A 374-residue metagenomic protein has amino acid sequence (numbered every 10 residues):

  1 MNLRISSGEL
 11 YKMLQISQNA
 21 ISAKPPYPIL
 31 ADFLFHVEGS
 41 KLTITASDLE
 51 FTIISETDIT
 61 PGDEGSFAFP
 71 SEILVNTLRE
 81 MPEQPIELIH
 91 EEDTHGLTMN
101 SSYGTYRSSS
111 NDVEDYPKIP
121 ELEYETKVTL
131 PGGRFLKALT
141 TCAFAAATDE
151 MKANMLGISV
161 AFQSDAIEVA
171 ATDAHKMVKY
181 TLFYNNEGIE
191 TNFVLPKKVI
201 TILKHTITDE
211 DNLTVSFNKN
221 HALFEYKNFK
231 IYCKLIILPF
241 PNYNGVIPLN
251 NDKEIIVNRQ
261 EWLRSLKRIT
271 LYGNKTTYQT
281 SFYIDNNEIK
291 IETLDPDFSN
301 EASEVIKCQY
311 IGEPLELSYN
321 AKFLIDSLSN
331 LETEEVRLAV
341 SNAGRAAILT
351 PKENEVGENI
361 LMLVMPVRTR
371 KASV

Functional and structural regions predicted by a protein language model:
M1-V374: Structural preference for solvent-exposed beta-strand-turn elements and adjacent flexible terminal/loop segments within
